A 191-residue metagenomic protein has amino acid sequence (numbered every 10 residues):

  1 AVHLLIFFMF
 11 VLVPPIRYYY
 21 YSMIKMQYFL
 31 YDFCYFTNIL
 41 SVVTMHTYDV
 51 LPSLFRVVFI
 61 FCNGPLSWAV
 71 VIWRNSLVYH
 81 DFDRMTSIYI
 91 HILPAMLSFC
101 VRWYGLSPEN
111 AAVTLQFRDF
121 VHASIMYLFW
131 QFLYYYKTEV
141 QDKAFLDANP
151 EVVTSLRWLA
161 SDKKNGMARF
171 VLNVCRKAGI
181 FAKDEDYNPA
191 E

Functional and structural regions predicted by a protein language model:
A1-F33: Hydrophobic alpha-helical transmembrane segments corresponding to the first two to three helices of multi-pass helical
M26-E191: Eukaryotic polytopic
